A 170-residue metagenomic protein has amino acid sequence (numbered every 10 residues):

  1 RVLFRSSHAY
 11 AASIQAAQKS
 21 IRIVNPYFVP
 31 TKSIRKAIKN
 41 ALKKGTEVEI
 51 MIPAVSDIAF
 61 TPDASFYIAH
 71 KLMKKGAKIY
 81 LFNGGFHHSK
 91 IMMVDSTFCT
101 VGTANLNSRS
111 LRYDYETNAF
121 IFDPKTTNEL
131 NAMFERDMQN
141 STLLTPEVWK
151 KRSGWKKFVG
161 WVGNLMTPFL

Functional and structural regions predicted by a protein language model:
V2-L3: Short, small-residue-biased leader/transition segments that mark boundaries at the very start of proteins
S7: Active-site substrate-binding loop specific to GH73 endo-beta-N-acetylglucosaminidase modules in bacterial autolysins
A17-R22, Y27-L170: PLD/PLD-like phosphodiesterase catalytic module centered on the HKD motif
